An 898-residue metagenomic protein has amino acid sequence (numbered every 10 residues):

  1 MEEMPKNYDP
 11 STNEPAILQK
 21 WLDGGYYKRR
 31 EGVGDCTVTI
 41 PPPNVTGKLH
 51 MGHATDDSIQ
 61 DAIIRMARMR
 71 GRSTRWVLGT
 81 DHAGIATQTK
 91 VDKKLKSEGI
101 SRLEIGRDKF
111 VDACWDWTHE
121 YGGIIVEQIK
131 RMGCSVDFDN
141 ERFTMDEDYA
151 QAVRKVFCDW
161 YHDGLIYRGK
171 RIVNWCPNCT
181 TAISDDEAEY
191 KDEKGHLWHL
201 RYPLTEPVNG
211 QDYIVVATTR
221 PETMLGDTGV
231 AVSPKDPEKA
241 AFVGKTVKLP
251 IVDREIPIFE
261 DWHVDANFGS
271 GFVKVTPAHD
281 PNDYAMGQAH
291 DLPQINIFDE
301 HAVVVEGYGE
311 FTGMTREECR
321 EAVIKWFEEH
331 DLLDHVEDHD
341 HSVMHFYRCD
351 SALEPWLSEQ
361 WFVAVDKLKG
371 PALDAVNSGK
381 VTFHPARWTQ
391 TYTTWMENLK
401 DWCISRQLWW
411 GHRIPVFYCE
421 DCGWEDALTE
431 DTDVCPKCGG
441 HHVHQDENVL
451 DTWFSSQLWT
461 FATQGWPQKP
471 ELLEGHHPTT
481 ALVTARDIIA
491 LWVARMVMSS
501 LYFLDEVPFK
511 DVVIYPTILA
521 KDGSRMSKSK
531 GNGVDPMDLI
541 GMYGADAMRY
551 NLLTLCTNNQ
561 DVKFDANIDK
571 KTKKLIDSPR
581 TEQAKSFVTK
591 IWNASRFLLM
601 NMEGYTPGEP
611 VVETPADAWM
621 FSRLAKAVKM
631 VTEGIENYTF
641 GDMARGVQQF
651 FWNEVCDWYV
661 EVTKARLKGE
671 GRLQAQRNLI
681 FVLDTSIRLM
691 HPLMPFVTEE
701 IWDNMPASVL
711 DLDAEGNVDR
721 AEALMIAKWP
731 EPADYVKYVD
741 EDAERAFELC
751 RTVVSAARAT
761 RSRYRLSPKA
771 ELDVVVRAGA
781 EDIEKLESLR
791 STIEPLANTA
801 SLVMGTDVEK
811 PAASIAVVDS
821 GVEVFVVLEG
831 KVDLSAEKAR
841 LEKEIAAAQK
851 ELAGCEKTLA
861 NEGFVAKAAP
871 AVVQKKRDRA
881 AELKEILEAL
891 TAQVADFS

Functional and structural regions predicted by a protein language model:
M1-M51, T74, Y347: Non-catalytic terminal extensions that flank enzyme cores
E2, N7, A16, K20-G24 (+15 more regions): Residue patterns forming the tRNA-binding/recognition surfaces of aminoacyl-tRNA synthetases and related DALR
K48, A54, G79, W160 (+7 more regions): Conserved phosphate/anionic-ligand binding catalytic regions in large, soluble enzymes, centered on
T55, T391-Y392, H477-P478: Catalytic-domain carbohydrate-binding cleft regions of carbohydrate-active enzymes
S58-R75, P281-D291, I324-F327, I488-D505 (+1 more regions): Metal-dependent nuclease catalytic cores in nucleic-acid-processing enzymes, especially RNase H-like/related
Q60-D61, S73, P221-H301, E306 (+5 more regions): Catalytic alpha/beta core of large soluble enzyme barrels
H199, T394-F454, L458, Y502-A545 (+2 more regions): Feature 926 captures the class I aminoacyl-tRNA synthetase adenylation module centered on the KMSKS loop
V252-F259, Q445-H477, N653-V660: Active-site-adjacent "gating/activation" loops or surface patches in catalytic cores
